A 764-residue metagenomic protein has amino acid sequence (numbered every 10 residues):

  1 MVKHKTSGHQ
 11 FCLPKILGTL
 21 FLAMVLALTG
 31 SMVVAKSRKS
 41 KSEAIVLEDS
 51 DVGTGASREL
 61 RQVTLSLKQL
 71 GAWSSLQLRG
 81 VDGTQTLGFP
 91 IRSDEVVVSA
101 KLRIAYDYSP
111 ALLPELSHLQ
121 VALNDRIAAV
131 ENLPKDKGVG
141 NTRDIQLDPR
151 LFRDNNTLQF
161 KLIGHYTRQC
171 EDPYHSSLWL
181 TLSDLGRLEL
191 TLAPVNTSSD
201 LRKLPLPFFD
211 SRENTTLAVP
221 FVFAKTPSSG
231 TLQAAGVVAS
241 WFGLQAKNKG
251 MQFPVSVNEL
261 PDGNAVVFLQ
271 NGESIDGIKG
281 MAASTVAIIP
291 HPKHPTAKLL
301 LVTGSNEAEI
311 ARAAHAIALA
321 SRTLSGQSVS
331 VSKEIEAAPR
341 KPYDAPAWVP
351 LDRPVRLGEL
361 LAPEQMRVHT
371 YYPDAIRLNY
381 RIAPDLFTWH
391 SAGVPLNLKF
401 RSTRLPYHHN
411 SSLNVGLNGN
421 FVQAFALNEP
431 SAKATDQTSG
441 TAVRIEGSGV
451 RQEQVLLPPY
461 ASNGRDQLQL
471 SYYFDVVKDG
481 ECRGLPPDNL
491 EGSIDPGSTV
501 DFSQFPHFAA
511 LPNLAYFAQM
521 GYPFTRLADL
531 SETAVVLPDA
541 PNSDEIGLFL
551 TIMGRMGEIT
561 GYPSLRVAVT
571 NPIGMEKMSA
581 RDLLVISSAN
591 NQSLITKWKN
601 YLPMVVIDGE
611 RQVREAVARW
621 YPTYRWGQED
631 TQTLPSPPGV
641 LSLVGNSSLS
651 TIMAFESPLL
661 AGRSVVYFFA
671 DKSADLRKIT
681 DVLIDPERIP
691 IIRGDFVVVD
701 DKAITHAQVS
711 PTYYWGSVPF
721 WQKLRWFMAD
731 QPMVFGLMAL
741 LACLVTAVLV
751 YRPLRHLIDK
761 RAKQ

Functional and structural regions predicted by a protein language model:
M1-L13: N-terminal secretory signal peptides that target proteins for export/translocation
K3-K5, K36-Q764: Solvent-exposed alpha-helical segments and adjacent loops that form catalytic or protein-interaction surfaces
Q10-F11, L20, V267: Intrinsic disorder/low-structure terminal segments
I16-T19, G736: Alpha-helical transmembrane segments of integral membrane proteins
G18-T29: Bacterial N-terminal signal peptides
S31-V34: Sec/Tat signal peptide C-region and signal peptidase I cleavage site
